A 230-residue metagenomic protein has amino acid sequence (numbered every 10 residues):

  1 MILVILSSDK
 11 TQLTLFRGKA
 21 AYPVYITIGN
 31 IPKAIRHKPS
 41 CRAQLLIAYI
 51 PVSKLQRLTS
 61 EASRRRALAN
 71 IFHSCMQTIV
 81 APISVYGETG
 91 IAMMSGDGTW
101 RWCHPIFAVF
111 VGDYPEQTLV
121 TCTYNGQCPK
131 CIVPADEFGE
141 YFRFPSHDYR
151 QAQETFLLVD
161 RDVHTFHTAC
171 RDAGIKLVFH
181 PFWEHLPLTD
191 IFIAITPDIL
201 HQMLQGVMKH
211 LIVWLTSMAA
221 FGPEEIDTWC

Functional and structural regions predicted by a protein language model:
M1-K19: Structured nucleic-acid-interacting core domains from mobile-element enzymes and related host factors, especially RNase
M1-L6, P39, P51, Q56-M76 (+1 more regions): Charged (Asp/Glu and Lys/Arg) segments that form or flank catalytic channels of large polymer- and nucleotide-handling
L13-K54: Acidic, metal-ligating active-site segments
